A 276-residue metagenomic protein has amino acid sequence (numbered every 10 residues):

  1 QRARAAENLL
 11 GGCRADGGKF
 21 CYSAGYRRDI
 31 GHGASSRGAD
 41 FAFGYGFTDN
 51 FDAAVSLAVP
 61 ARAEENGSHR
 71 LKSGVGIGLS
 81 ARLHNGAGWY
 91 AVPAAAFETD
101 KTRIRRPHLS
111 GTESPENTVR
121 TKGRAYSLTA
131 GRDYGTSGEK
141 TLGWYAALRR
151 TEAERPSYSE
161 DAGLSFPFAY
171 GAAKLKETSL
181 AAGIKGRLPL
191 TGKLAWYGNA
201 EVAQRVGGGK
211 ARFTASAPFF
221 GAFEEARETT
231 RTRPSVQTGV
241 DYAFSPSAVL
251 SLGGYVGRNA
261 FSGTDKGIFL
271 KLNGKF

Functional and structural regions predicted by a protein language model:
Q1-S137, T141-Y145, R150, Y255 (+3 more regions): Outer membrane beta-barrel translocator domains of Type V secretion systems
R14-D16, Y45-F51, L83-A87, Y134-G138 (+8 more regions): Outer-membrane beta-barrel strand-turn architecture
R27-D29, G33, T141, E152 (+6 more regions): Residue-level detector of solvent-exposed, low-hydrophobicity positions
A63-S68, K101-V119, E154-L175, V206-T232: Solvent-exposed, glycine/polar-rich loop segments of beta-barrel outer-membrane systems
G78, Y170-F276: Outer membrane beta-barrel transmembrane domains
A146-A147, G163, N199-A200: Alpha-helical membrane segments in multi-pass integral membrane proteins
